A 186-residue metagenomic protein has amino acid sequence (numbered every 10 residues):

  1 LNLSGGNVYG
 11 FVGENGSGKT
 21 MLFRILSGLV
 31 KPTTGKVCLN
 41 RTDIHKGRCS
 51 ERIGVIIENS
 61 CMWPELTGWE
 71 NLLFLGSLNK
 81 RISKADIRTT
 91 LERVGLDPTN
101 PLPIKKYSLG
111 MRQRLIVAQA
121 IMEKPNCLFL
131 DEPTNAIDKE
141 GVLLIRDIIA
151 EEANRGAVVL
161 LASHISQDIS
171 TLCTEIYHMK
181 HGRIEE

Functional and structural regions predicted by a protein language model:
V12-E14: The feature captures the beta-strand-to-loop junction immediately N-terminal to the Walker
S27: Helix-to-loop junction immediately C-terminal to a conserved catalytic motif
G35-E51: Conserved ABC transporter NBD signature motif
L73, K84-T99: Conserved ABC ATPase "signature" region
V117: Hydrophobic anchor residue at the start of the ABC signature
L128-E132: Catalytic Walker B motif of ABC-type/P-loop ATPase nucleotide-binding domains
